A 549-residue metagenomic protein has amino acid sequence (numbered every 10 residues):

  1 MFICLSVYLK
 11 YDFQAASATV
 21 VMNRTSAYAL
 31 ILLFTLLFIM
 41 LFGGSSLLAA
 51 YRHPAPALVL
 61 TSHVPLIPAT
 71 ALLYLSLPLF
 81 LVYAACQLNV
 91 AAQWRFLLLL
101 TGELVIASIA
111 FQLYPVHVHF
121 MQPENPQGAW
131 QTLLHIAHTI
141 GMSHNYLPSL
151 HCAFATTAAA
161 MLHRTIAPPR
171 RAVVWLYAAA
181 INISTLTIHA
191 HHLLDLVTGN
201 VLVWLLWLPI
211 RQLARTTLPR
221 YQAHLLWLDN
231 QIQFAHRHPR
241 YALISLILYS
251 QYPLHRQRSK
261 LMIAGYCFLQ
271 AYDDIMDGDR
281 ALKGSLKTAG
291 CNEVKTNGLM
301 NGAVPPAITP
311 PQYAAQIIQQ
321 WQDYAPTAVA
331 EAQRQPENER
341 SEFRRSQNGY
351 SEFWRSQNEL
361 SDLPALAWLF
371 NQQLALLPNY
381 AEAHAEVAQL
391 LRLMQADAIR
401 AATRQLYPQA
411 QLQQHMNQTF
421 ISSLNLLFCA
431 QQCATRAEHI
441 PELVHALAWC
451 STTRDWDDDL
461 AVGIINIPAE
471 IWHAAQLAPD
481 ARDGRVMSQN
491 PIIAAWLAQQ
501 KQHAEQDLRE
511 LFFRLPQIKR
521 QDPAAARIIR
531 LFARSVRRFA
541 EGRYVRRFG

Functional and structural regions predicted by a protein language model:
V7-F80, P123-Q127, L134: N-terminal transmembrane-helix/juxtamembrane module of multi-pass inner/ER membrane proteins
A49-L60, C86-R170, N182, T217-L218 (+1 more regions): Membrane-interface loops
I140-H144, L186-L193: Membrane-interface helix caps and helix-loop-helix hairpins in membrane proteins
F154-A155, H191-R211: Alpha-helical transmembrane segments that form the membrane-embedded catalytic/substrate-binding core of multi-pass
P168-A179, H439: Short hydrophobic alpha-helices at membrane interfaces in multi-pass membrane enzymes
P219-A289, P305-A332, E359-N379, A383-L447 (+2 more regions): Catalytic cores of Mg2+-dependent Asp-rich isoprenoid enzymes
K287, K295, E337-E359: Intrinsically disordered, low-complexity segments used as extracellular stalks/linkers and nuclear/regulatory IDRs
